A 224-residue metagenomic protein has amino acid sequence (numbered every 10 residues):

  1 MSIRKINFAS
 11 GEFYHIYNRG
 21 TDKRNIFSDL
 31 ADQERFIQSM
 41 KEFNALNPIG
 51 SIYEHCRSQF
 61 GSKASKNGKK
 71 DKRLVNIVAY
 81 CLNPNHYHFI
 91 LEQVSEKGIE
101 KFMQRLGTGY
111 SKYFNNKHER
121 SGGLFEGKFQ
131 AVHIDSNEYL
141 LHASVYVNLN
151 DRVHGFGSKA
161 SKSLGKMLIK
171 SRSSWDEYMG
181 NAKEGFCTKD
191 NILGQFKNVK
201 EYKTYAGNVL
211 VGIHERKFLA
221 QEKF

Functional and structural regions predicted by a protein language model:
M1-S173, Y178-F186, G194-F224: Short catalytic/metal-binding and nucleic-acid-binding patches
D190: Short, surface-exposed acidic
